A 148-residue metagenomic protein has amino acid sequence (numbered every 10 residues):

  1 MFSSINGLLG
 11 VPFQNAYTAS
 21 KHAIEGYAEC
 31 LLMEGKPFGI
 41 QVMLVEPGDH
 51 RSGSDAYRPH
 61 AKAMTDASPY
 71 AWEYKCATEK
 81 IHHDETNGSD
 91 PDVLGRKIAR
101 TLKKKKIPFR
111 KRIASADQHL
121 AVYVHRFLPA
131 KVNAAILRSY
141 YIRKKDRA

Functional and structural regions predicted by a protein language model:
M1: Rossmann-fold scaffold of SDR-type NAD(P)-dependent oxidoreductases
S4: Residue(s) in the substrate-gating loop at a strand-loop-helix junction that position the organic substrate next
L9-A16: Active-site loop immediately N-terminal to the catalytic Tyr-X3-Lys motif of short-chain dehydrogenase/reductase
S20: Active-site helix of classical SDR
I24: Catalytic Tyr-X3-Lys loop
C30-T86: C-terminal beta-strand-loop-alpha-helix "lid" module of Rossmann-like NAD(P)-dependent dehydrogenases
V42, E79-R126: Core catalytic loop region at the nicotinamide-binding pocket of NAD(P)H-dependent oxidoreductases
K131-A148: Non-catalytic terminal and boundary segments that flank Rossmann-like NAD(P)-dependent oxidoreductase
